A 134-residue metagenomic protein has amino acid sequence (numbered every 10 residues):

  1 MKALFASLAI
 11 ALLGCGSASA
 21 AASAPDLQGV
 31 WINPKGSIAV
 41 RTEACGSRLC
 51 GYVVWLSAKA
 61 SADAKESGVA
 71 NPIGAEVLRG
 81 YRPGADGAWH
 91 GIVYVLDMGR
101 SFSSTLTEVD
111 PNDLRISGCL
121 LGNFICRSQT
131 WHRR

Functional and structural regions predicted by a protein language model:
M1-L4: Positively charged n-region of N-terminal signal peptides that target proteins for export
A6-C15: Bacterial N-terminal signal peptides
G16-S23: Sec/Tat signal peptide C-region and signal peptidase I cleavage site
L27-Q28, I32-S103: Central antiparallel beta-sheet cores of small beta-barrel/beta-sandwich binding domains
C45, V109-D110: Structural motif
L96, T107, L120-G122: Short polar/acidic secondary-structure junctions
D110-L120: Low-complexity, intrinsically disordered Gly/Pro/Thr-rich segments
L120-R134: Edge beta-strand at a domain terminus
